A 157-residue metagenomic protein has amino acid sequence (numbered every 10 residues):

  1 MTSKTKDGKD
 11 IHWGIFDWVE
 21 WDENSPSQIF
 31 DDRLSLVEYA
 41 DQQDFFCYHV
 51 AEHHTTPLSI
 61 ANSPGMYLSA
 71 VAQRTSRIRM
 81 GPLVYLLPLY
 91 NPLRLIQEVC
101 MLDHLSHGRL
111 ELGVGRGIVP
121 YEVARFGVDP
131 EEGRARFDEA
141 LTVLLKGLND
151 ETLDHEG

Functional and structural regions predicted by a protein language model:
M1-M80: N-terminal beta1-alpha1-beta2 module of alpha/beta enzyme domains
T2-D10, N91-G157: Internal, glycine-rich beta/alpha segment that forms the wall or movable "lid" of small-molecule/cofactor binding
A51, L83, G113-G115: Structural motif
T55-T56, L86-L87, I118: Positions that flank functional sites
I60, V84, G133: Glycine- and other small-residue-rich loops at beta-strand/loop junctions that grip anionic moieties
A61, L89-P92: Short, solvent-exposed loop/helix junctions and linker helices that flank or host conserved functional motifs
N62-P64, T75, P82, H107 (+2 more regions): Short, solvent-exposed loop/turn segments at the edges of secondary structure
P82-Y90: Active-site nucleophile and cofactor-binding loops and adjacent substrate-binding regions of central metabolic enzymes
